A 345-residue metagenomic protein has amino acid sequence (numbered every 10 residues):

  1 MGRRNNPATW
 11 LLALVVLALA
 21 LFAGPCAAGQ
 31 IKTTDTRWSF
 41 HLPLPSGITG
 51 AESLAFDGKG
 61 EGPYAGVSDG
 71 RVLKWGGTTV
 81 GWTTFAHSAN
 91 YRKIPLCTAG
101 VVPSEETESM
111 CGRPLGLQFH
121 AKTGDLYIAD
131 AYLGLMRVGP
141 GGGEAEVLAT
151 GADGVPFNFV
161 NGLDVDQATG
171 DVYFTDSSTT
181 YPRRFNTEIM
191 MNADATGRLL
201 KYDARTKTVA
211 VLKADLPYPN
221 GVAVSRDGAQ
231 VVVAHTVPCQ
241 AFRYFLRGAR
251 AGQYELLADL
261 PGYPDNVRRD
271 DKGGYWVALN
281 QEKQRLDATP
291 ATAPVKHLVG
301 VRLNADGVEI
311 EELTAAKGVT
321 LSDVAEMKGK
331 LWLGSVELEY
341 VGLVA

Functional and structural regions predicted by a protein language model:
G2-A345: Sequence-structural signature of mature extracellular/luminal beta-sheet repeat domains, prominently beta-propellers
